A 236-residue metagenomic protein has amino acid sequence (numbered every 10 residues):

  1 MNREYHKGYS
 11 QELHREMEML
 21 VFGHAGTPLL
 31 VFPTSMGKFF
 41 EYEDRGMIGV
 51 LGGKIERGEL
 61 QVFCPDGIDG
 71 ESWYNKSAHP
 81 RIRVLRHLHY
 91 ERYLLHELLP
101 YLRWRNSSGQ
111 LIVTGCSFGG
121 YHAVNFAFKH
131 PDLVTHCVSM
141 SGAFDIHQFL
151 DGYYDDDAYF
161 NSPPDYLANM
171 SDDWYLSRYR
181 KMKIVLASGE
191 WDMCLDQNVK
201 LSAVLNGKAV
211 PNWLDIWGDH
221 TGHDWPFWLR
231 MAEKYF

Functional and structural regions predicted by a protein language model:
M1-F236: Non-catalytic cap/lid and distal C-terminal segments of serine-dependent acyl enzymes
